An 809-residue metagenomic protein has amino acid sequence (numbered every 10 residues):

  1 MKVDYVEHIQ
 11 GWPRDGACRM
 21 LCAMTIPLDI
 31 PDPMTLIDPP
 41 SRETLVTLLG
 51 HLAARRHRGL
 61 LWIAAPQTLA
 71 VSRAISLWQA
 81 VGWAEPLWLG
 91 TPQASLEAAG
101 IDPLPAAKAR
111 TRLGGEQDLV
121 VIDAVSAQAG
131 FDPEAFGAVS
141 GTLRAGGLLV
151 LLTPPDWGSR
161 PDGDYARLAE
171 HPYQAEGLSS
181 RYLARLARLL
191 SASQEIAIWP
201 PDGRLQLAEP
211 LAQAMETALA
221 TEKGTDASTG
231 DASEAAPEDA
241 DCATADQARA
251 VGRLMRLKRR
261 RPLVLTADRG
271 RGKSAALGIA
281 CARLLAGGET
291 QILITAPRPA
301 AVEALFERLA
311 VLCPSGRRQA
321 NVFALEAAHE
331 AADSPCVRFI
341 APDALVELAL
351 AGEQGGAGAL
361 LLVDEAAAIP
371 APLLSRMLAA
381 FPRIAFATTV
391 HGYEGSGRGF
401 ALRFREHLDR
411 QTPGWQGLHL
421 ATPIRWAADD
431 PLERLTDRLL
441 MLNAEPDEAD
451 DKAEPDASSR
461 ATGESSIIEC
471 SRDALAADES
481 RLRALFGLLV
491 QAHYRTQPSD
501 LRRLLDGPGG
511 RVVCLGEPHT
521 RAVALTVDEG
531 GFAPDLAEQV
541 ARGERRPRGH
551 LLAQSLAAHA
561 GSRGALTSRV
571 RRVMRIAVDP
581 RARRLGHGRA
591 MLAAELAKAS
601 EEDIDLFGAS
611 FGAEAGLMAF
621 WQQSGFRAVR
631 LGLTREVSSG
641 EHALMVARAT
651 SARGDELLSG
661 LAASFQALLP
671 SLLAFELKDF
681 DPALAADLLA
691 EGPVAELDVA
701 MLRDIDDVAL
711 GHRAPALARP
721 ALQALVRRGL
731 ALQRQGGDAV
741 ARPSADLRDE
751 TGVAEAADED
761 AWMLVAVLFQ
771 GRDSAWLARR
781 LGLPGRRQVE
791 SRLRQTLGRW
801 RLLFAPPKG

Functional and structural regions predicted by a protein language model:
I37-W83, G90, V264-I279: Glycine-rich P-loop/Walker A and Walker A-like loops and their local beta1-loop-alpha1 context in P-loop NTPases
D38-L48, D239-R261: N-terminal pre-P-loop "Q-motif" helix
T91-D118, P297-G352: Inter-Walker segment of RecA-like/P-loop motor cores
L113-A220: N-terminal accessory nucleic-acid engagement/regulatory domains that precede and modulate ATP-driven motor cores
Y173-A220, D231-A245, E394, E406-A449: Conserved coupling/interface region of RecA-like P-loop/ASCE motor cores
A275-G278, R575-V578, R583-A599: Conserved acetyl-CoA-binding loop-helix of GNAT-fold acetyltransferases
R317-P335, I340-A351, L360, P372 (+3 more regions): Terminal substrate-recognition subdomain of acyl/acetyltransferases
D506-T526, P534-D535: Conserved beta-hairpin
